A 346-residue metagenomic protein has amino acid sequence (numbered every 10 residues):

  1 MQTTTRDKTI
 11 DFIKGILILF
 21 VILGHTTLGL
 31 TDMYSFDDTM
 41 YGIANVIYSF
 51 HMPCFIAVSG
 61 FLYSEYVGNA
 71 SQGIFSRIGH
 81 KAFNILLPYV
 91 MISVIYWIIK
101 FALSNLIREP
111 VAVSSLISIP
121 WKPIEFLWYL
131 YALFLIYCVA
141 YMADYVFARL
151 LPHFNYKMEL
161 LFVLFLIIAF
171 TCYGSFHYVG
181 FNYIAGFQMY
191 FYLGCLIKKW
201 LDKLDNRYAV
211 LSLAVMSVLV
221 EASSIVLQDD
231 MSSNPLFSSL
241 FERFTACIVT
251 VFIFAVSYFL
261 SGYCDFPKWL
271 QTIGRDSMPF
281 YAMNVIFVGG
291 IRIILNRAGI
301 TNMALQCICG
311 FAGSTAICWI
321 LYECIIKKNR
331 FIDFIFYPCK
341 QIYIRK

Functional and structural regions predicted by a protein language model:
M1-L166, C264, T272, R297-K346: Membrane-cytosol interface segments of multi-pass membrane proteins, especially ER/Golgi lipid-handling enzymes
G29-Y34, A102, L106, F170-H177 (+2 more regions): Juxtamembrane "helix-exit" motif on the non-cytosolic side of transmembrane helices
M40-M52, I117-A132, C172-Y190, S224-F252: Interfacial loop-to-helix transition and helix-capping segments at the boundaries of transmembrane helices
V58-S76, Y178-I184, L240-I248, S257 (+1 more regions): Cytoplasmic juxtamembrane interface segments
S59-Y63, L135, V139-A143, M189-L201 (+3 more regions): Transmembrane alpha-helical segments
P120, A143-F237: Aromatic-enriched alpha-helical transmembrane segments of multi-pass intramembrane proteins
I184, L204-Q271, I286, T301: Alpha-helical transmembrane segments and terminal signal-anchor/GPI-anchor hydrophobic tails, characterized by long
R275-G289: Hydrophobic alpha-helical membrane segments
